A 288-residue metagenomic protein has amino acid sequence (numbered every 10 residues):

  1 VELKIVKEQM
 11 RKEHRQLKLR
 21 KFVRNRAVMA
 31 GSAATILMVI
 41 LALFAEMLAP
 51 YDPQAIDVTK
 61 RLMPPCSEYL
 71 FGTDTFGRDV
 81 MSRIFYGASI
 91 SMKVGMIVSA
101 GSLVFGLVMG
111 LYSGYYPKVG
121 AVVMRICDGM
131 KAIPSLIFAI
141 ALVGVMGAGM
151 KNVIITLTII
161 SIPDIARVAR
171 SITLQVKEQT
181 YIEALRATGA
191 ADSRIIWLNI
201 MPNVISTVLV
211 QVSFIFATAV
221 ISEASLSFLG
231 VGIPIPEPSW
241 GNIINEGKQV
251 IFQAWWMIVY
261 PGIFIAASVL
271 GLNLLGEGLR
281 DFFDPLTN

Functional and structural regions predicted by a protein language model:
V1-I36, L274-N288: Transmembrane alpha-helical segments of polytopic membrane transport and secretion proteins
L41-F76, L229-P238: Hydrophobic alpha-helical transmembrane segments of membrane transport/permease proteins and related membrane-embedded
L70, D74, G106, L111-Y115 (+2 more regions): Generic hydrophobic transmembrane alpha-helix motif, especially the helices
V80-I84, I126, I133, A169 (+7 more regions): Short hydrophobic alpha-helical segments within the ABC transporter permease transmembrane module
V80-Y115: Transmembrane alpha-helix signature in integral membrane proteins
M81-G95, G144-D164, W256-G262: Loop-to-helix entry region at the N-terminal start of transmembrane alpha-helices in multi-pass membrane transporters
V143-G147, L157, I172-T173, I221-F264 (+1 more regions): Glycine-rich helix-loop "coupling/hinge" segments at transmembrane-helix boundaries in multipass transporters
I159-I160, S206-F216, W255-N288: C-terminal transmembrane helix and the adjacent membrane-cytosol boundary/short C-terminal tail of inner/organellar
